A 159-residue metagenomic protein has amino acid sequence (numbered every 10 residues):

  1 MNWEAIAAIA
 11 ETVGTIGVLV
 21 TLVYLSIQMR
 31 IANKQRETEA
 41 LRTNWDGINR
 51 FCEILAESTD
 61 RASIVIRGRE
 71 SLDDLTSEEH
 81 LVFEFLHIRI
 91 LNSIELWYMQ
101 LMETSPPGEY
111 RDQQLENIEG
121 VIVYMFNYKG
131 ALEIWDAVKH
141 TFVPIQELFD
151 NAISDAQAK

Functional and structural regions predicted by a protein language model:
M1-Q35, E39: Membrane-embedded hydrophobic alpha-helical segments
I27-K159: Amphipathic alpha-helical "stem/stalk" segments
